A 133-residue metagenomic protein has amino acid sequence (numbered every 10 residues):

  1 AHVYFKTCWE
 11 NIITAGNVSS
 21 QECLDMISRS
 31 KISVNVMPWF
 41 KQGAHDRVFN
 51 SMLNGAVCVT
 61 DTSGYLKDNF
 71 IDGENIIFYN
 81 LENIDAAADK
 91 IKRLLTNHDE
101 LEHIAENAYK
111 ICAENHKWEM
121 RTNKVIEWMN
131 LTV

Functional and structural regions predicted by a protein language model:
A1-F49, L53, V57-L66, D72: Nucleotide-sugar donor-binding catalytic core of glycosyltransferases
V18, E82-N83: Short beta->alpha linker loops
D46, E82, H116: Residue-level signal for the nucleotide or nucleotide-sugar donor/cofactor binding architecture
G73-N80, R93: A short acidic/histidine/glycine-rich donor-binding loop in glycosyltransferase catalytic cores
N83-E100: C-terminal "capping" alpha-helix adjacent to the active site of nucleotide-linked donor transferases in cell-envelope
T96-M129: A charged, aromatic-enriched C-terminal amphipathic alpha-helix characteristic of glycosyltransferases across folds
L131-V133: Non-catalytic N-terminal targeting/anchoring module and adjacent flexible stem/linker that precedes the structured
